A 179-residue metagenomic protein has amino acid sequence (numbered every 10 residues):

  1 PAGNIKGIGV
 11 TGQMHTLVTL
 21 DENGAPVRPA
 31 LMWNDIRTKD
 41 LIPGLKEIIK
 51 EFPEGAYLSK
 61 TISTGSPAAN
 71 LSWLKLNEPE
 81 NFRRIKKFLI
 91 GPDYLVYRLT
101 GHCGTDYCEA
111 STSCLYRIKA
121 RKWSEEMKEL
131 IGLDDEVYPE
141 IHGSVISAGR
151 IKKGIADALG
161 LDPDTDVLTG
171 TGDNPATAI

Functional and structural regions predicted by a protein language model:
P1-R28, G44, A56, R84 (+2 more regions): N-terminal glycine/serine-rich phosphate-binding loop of ATP-dependent small-molecule kinases, especially carbohydrate
G12, A68, A176-A178: Short glycine/serine/threonine-rich phosphate/pyrophosphate-binding segments that cradle anionic phosphate groups
T16-L20, C114, A176-I179: Short beta-strand scaffold segments in enzyme catalytic cores
D35: Carbohydrate-associated surface elements
D40-L45, L115-R117: Short, charged, surface-exposed secondary-structure boundary motifs
E47-E51: Conserved FAD-binding subdomain of flavin-dependent enzymes
E54-N174: Gly/Ser/Thr-rich active-site cleft segment
